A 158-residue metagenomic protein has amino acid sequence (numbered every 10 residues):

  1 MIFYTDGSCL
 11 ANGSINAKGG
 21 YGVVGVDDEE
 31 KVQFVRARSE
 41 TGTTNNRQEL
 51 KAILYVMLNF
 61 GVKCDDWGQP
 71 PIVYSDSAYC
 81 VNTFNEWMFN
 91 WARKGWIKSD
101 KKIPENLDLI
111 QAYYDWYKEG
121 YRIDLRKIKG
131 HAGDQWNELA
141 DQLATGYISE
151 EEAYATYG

Functional and structural regions predicted by a protein language model:
M1-R47, L58-V62, D141, T145-E152 (+1 more regions): RNase H-like nuclease fold core
S8-S14, Y55-L139: RNase H catalytic domain
E49, I53: Short, conserved alpha-helix that lines the donor NDP-sugar binding/gating region of sugar-transfer enzymes
